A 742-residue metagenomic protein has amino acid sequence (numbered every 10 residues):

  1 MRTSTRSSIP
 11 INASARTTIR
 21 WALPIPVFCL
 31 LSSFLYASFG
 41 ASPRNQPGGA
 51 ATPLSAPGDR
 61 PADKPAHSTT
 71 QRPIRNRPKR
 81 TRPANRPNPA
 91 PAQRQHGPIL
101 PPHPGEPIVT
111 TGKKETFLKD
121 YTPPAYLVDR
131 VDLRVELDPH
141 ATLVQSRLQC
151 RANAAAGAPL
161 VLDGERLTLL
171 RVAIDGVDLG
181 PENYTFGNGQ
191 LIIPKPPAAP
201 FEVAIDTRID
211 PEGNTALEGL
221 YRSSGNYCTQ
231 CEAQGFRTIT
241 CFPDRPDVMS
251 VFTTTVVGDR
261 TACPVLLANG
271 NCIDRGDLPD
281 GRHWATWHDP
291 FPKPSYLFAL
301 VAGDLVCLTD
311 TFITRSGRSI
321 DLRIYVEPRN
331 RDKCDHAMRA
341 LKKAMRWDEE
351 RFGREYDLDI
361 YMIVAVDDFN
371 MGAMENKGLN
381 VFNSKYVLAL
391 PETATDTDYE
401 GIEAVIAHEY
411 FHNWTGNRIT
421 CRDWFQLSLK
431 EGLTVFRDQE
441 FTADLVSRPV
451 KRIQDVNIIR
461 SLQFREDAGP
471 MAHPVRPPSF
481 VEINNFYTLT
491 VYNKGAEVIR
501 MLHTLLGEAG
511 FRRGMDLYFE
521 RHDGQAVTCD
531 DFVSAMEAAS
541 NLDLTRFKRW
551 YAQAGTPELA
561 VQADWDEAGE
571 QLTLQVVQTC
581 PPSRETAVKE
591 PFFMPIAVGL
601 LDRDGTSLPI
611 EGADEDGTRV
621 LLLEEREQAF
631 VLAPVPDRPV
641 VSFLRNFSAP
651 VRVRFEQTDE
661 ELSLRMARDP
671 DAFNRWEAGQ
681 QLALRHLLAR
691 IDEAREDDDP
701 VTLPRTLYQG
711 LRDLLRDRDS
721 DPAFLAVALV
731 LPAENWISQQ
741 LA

Functional and structural regions predicted by a protein language model:
M1-P24, C29-S33, S38, S42-R44 (+2 more regions): Low-acidity, Ser/Thr- and Arg-rich intrinsically disordered low-complexity segments
H103-E106, L169, Q234, W287 (+3 more regions): Hydrophobic alpha-helical and helix-loop surface patches within well-folded domains that function as non-catalytic
H103-L143, Y221-Q230, R237, F242 (+2 more regions): N-terminal, polar/Ser/Thr-rich
Q149-R166, T253-D259, C580-G599: Surface-exposed beta-strand/loop patches in extracellular or lumenal glycoproteins
N153-L160, G164-S223, D244, L623-P639: A surface-exposed beta-strand-loop module
L170-A173, D543-R546, T556-V635, P639-S642: Beta-strand-rich binding/interaction modules
D206-T309, D671-W676: Extended, low-hydrophobicity, Ser/Thr/Pro/Gly-biased non-transmembrane segments
R460-S461, T488, V631-A742: Long, ordered, helix-rich scaffold segments
